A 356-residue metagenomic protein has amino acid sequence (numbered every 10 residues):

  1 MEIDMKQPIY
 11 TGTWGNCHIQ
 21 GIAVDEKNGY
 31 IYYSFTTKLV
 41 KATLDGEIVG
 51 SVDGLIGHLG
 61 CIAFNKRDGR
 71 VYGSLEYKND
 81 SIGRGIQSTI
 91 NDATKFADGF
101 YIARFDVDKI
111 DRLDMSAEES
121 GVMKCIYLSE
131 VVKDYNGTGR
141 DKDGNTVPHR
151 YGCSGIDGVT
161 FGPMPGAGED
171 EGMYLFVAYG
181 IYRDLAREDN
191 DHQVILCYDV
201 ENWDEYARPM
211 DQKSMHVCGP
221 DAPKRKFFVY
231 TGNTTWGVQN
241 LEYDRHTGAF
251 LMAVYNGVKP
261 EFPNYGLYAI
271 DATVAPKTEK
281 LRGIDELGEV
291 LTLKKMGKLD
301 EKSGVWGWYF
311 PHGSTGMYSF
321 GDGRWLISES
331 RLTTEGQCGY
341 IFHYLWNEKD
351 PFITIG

Functional and structural regions predicted by a protein language model:
K6-G12, K109-I156, V200-T235, E279-P311: Surface-exposed loop and turn segments in beta-propeller and other repeat-based domains that flank or scaffold
Q7-K38, D157, P163-M164: Beta-strand-rich domains and repeat architectures in extracellular enzymes and scaffolds, especially beta-propellers
N16-A23, G54-R67, C125, S129-T138 (+3 more regions): Repeated scaffold domains used in trafficking and secretory/extracellular systems, primarily beta-propellers
V24-N28, F64-D68, P163-E171, D244-T247 (+1 more regions): Residue-level detector of Asp-centered blade-edge/turn motifs that repeat once per structural unit in beta-propeller
Y30-Y32, R70-Y72, Y174-V177, A249-M252 (+1 more regions): Conserved beta-propeller blade signature
T37, E76-N79, D108, S129-V132 (+6 more regions): Residue-level signature of beta-propeller blades and closely related beta-rich strand-turn architectures in secreted
D45-K95: Blade-loop segments of beta-propeller domains
I86-L113, E188-A207, D211, P263-G288 (+1 more regions): Beta-propeller blade signature
